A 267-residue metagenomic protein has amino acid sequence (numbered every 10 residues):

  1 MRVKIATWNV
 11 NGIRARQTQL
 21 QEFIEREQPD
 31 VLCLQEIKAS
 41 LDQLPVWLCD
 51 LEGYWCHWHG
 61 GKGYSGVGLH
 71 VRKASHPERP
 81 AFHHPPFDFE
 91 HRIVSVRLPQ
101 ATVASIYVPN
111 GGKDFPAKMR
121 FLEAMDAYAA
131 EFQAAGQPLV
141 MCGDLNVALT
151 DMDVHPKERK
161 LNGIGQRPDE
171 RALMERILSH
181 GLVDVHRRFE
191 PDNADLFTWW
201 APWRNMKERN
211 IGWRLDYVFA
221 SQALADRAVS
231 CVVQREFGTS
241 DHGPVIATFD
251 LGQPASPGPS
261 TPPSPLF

Functional and structural regions predicted by a protein language model:
M1-D50, W55, Y64-V67, Q253-F267: N-terminal, active-site-proximal structural segment of metallo-dependent hydrolase catalytic domains
R2-N11, Q100-N110, C142: Active-site-proximal beta-strand elements of phosphoester/diester hydrolases
W8-N9, I24-D42, V103, F132-D151 (+4 more regions): Active-site beta-strand/loop signature of hydrolases that rely on acidic residues for catalysis
K38-P109: Structured beta-strand-rich core segments of catalytic domains in phosphoester-bond hydrolases
E52-G53, A124-I211, L215, S264-L266: Metal-dependent phosphoesterases centered on the DNase I-like endonuclease/exonuclease/phosphatase
G63-P77, W203-D226: Conserved beta strand-loop-helix elements of the APE1-like EEP
H83-H84, Y107-L122, E158-G163: Surface-exposed cleft-lining segments at the edges of enzyme active sites
V232-F267: Surface polyanion/phosphate-binding segment centered on an Asp-His-Pro turn
